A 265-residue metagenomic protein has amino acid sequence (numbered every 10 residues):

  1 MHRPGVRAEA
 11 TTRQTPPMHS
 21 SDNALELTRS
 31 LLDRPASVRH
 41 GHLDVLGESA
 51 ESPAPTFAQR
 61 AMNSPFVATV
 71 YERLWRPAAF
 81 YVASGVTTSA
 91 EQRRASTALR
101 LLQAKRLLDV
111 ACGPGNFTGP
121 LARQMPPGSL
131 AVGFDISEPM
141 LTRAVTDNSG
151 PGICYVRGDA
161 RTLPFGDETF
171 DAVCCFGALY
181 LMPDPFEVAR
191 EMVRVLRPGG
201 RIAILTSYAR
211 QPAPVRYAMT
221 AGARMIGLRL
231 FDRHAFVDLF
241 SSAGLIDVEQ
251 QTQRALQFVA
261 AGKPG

Functional and structural regions predicted by a protein language model:
L32-L102, N116-P120, M140-R143: Conserved class I S-adenosyl-L-methionine
R106-T162: Class I SAM-dependent methyltransferase SAM/SAH-binding core
R161-A172: A short acidic, Gly/Pro-enriched loop at the edge of an enzyme's catalytic core that lines a small-molecule cofactor
A172-D184: A short SAM/SAH-binding and catalytic strip from SAM-dependent methyltransferases
F186-P198: A short glycine-rich, Lys/Arg-flanked "PGG" loop and its adjoining helix->strand segment in the class I
A203-M225: Conserved class I S-adenosyl-L-methionine
L228-G244: Short alpha-helix
G244-G265: Core SAM-dependent methyltransferase catalytic element
